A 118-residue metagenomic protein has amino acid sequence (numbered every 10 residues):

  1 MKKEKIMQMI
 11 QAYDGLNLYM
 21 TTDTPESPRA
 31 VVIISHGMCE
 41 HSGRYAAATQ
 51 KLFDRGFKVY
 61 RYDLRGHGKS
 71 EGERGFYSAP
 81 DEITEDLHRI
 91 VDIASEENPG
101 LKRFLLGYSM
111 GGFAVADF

Functional and structural regions predicted by a protein language model:
M1-P25: N-terminal cap/lid segment of alpha/beta-hydrolase-fold proteins
R29-G37: Short beta-strand element of the alpha/beta-hydrolase
G37-A47, V59: Serine-hydrolase catalytic-loop signature spanning alpha/beta hydrolases and amidase-signature enzymes
M38-S42, G68-N98: Catalytic nucleophile-loop/oxyanion-hole region of alpha/beta-hydrolase and closely related hydrolase-like folds
T49-G72: Conserved alpha/beta-hydrolase
N98-S109: Alpha/beta-hydrolase fold nucleophile elbow
G107-D117: Glycine-rich nucleophile elbow surrounding the catalytic serine of serine-hydrolase chemistry
